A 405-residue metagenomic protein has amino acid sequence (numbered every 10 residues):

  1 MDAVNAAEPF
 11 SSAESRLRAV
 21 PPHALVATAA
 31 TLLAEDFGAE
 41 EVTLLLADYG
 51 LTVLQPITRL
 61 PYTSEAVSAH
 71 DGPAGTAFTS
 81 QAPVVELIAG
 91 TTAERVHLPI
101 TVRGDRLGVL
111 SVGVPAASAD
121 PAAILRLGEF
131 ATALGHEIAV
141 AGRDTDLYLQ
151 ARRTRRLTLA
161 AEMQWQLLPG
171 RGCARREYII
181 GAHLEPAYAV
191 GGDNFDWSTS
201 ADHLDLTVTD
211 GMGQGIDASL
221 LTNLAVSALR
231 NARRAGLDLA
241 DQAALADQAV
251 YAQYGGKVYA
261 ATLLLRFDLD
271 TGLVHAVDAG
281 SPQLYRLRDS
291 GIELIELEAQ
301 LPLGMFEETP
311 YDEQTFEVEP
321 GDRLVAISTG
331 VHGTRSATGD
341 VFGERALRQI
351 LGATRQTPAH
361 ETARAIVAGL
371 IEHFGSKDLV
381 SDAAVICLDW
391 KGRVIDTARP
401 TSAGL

Functional and structural regions predicted by a protein language model:
M1-A19, V140: Signal-transmission linkers at sensory-effector interfaces
A6, A122, G215-A235, A299 (+2 more regions): Active-site-proximal, acidic helix/loop segment immediately C-terminal to a metal-coordinating Asp/Glu
E14, H23-P83, L87-I88, A279-G280 (+1 more regions): Structured interaction and signal-relay segments at domain junctions
E14-S15, A19-E35, A160-A161, W165 (+3 more regions): Short amphipathic alpha-helical segments
A47, I57-P61, E65-S68, Y148-E319 (+2 more regions): … and, occasionally, acidic/histidine-rich disordered N-termini of signaling adaptors
V84-I88, T92-V102, R106: A short, aliphatic-rich beta-strand micro-motif
L98-V112, A116, A122-I124, A201-L204 (+1 more regions): Short hydrophobic/glycine-rich mini-motifs in sensory/regulatory modules that couple input to downstream signaling
A119-A139, L224-S227: Amphipathic alpha-helical "output/dimerization" segments
